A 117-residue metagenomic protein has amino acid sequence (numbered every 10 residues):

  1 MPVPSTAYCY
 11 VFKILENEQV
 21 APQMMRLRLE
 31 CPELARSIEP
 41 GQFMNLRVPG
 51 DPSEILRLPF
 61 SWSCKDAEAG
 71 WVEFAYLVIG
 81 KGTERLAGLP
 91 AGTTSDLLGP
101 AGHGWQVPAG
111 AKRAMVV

Functional and structural regions predicted by a protein language model:
P2-P90: Ferredoxin-reductase
K81-V117: FNR/FR-type flavoprotein reductase catalytic core
